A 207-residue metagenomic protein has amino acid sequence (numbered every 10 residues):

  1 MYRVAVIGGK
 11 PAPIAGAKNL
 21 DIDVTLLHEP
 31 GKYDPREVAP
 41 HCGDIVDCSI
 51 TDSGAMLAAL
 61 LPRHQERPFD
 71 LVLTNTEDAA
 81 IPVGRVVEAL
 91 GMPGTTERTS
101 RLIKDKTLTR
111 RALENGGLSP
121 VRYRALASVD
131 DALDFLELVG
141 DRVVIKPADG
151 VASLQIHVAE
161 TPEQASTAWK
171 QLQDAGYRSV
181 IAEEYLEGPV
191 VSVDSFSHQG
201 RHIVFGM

Functional and structural regions predicted by a protein language model:
M1-T99, D130: ATP-binding N-terminal substructure of ATP-dependent carboxylate-amine bond-forming enzymes
G9, T51, E77-D78, K104 (+3 more regions): Short beta->alpha linker loops
A59-R63, D134-F135, A168-Q171: CheY-like receiver
R63-P68, E137-V139, A175-G176: Glycine-rich phosphate-binding loop signature in dinucleotide/nucleotide-binding domains
A89-Q155, P162: A conserved helix-loop-beta module that forms one wall/lid of the active-site cleft in ATP-utilizing catalytic domains
S119-V121, R142-I145, I156-S192: Conserved ATP-binding module of the ATP-grasp superfamily
S197-R201: Short acidic-glycine loop/turn motifs at beta-strand connectors
